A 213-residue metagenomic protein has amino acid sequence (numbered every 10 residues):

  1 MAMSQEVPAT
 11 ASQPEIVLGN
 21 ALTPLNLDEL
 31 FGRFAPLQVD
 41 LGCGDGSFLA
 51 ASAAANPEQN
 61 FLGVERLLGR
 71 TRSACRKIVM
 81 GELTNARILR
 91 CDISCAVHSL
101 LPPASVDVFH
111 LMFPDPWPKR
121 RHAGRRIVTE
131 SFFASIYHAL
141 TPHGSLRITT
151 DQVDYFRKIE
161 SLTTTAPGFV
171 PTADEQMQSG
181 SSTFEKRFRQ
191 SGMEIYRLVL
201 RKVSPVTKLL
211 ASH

Functional and structural regions predicted by a protein language model:
M1-V39, S47-A54: S-adenosyl-L-methionine
L41, V64: Conserved beta-strand/loop positions that form the S-adenosyl-L-methionine
G44: Conserved glycine-rich SAM-binding loop
L67: Conserved SAM/SAH-binding beta-strand->alpha-helix loop
R76-P103: S-adenosyl-L-methionine
V128-P142: A short glycine-rich, Lys/Arg-flanked "PGG" loop and its adjoining helix->strand segment in the class I
P142-T150: Conserved beta-strand signature within the Rossmann-like core of class I S-adenosyl-L-methionine
Y155-H213: Class I S-adenosyl-L-methionine
